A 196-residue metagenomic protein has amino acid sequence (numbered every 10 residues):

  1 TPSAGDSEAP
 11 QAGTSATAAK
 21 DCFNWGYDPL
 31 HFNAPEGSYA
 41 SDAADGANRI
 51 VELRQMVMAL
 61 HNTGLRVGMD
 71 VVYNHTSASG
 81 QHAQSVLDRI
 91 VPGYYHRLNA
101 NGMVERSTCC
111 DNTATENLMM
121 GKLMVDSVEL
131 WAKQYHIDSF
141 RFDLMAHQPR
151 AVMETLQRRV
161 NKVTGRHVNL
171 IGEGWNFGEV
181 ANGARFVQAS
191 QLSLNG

Functional and structural regions predicted by a protein language model:
T1-S3, V71-G80, L144-P149, G172-F177: Short, solvent-exposed turn/loop segments enriched in Gly/Ser/Thr/Pro and often Arg
P2-N62, S77-K122, D126-Q134: Aromatic- and acidic-residue-enriched carbohydrate-binding clefts of CAZyme catalytic domains
L60-V67, Q134, V160-H167: Secondary-structure transition/capping motifs at alpha-helix termini and the adjoining loop/turn into the next element
V67, V71-V72, L123: Short alpha-helical catalytic segment bearing the HExxH-like zincin motif of zinc-dependent metalloproteases
V67-M69, F140, L170-G172: Hydrophobic faces of well-ordered beta-strands that scaffold small-molecule active sites in alpha/beta enzyme cores
T115, R141-L144: Active-site rim elements
K133-R141: Short, surface-exposed connector motifs at secondary-structure boundaries
L144-G196: Active-site-proximal helices and loops of the catalytic beta/alpha 8
